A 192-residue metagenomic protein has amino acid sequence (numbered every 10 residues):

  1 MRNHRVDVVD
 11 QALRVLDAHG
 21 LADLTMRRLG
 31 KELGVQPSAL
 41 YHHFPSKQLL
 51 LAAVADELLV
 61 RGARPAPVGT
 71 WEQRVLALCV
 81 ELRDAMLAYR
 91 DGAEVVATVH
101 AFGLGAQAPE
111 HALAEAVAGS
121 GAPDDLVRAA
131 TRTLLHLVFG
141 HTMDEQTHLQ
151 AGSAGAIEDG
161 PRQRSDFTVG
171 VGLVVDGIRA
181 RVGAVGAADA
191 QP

Functional and structural regions predicted by a protein language model:
M1-E32, P45-A52: Basic, helix-initiating cap at the start of DNA-binding domains
G34-F44: Short hydrophobic/aromatic patch on the recognition helix
F44, A55, T131, V138: DNA major-groove recognition helix of helix-turn-helix
A53-A55, R83-A112, M143-G152: Amphipathic alpha-helical segments used for helix-helix packing
D56-R61: Short, basic, alpha-helical segments at the C-terminal edge of helix-turn-helix-like DNA-binding modules
A63-G105, T131-L134: Hydrophobic alpha-helical connector segments
G121-T133: All-alpha amphipathic helical-bundle segments outside canonical DNA-binding/catalytic cores that form hydrophobic
T147-P192: C-terminal peripheral helix-coil segments that are non-catalytic and often amphipathic
